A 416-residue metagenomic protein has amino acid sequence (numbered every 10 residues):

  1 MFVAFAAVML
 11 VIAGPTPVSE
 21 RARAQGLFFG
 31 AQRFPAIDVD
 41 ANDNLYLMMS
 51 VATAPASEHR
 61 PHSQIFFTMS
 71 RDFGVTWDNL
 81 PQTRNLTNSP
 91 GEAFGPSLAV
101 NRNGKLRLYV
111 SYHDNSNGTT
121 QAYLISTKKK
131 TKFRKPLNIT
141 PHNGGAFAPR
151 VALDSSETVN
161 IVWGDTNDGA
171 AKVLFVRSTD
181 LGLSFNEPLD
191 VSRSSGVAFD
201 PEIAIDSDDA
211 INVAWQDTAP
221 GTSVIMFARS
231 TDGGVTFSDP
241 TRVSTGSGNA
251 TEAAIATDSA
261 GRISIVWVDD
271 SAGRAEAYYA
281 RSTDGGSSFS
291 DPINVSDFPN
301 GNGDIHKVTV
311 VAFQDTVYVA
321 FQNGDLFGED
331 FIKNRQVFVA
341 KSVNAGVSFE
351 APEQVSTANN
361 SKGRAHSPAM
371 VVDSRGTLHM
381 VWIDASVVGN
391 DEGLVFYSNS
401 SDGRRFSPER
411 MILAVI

Functional and structural regions predicted by a protein language model:
F2-I12: Bacterial N-terminal signal peptides
I12-I416: Extracellular, repeat-based ectodomains that mediate carbohydrate processing or recognition
